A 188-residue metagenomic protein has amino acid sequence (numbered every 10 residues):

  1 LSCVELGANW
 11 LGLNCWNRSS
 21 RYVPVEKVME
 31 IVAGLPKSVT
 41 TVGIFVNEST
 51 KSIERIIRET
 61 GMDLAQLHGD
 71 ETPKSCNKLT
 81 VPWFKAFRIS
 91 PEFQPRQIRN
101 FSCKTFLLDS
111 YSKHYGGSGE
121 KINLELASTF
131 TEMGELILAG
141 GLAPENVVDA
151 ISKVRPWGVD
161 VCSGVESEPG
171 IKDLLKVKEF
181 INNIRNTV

Functional and structural regions predicted by a protein language model:
L1-V188: Conserved N-terminal beta1-alpha1 strand-loop-helix module at the mouth
